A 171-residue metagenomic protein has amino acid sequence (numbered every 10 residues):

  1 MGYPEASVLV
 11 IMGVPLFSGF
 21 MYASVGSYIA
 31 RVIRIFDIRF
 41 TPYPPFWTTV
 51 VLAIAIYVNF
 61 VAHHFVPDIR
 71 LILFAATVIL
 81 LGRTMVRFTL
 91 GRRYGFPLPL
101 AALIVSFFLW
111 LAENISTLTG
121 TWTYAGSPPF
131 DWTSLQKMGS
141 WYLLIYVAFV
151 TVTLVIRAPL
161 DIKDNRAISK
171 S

Functional and structural regions predicted by a protein language model:
M1-S171: Aromatic-rich, lipid-facing transmembrane alpha helices and their immediate juxtamembrane interface loops in integral
